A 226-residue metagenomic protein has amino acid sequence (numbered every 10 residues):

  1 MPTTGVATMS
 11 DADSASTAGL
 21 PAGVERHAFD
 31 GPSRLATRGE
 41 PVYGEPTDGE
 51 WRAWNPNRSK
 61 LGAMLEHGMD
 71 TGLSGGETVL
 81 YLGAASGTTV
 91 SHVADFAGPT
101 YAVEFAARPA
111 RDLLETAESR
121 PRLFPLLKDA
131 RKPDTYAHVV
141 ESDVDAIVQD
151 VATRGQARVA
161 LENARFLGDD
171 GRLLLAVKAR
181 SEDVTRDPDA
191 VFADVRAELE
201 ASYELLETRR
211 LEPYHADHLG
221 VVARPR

Functional and structural regions predicted by a protein language model:
P2-A12, L161-R224: C-terminal substrate-binding/active-site "lid" region of AdoMet-derived donor-dependent transferases
P2-W51: N-terminal auxiliary segments of SAM/dcSAM-dependent transferases
A18-V24, N55-T78: Conserved alpha-helix/loop element of class I SAM-dependent methyltransferases that forms part of the SAM/SAH-binding
L73-G87, Y101: Conserved class I S-adenosyl-L-methionine
E77, G98, G171: Glycine-centered, small-residue-biased loops immediately flanking beta-strands in adenine/cofactor-binding cores
A85-A97: Conserved SAM-binding loop of SAM-dependent methyltransferases across substrates and taxa, primarily the Class I
T88, G155-Q156, E182: Short glycine-rich, flexible loops that bind phosphorylated cofactors or substrates
V103-V148, A152-Q156: S-adenosyl-L-methionine
